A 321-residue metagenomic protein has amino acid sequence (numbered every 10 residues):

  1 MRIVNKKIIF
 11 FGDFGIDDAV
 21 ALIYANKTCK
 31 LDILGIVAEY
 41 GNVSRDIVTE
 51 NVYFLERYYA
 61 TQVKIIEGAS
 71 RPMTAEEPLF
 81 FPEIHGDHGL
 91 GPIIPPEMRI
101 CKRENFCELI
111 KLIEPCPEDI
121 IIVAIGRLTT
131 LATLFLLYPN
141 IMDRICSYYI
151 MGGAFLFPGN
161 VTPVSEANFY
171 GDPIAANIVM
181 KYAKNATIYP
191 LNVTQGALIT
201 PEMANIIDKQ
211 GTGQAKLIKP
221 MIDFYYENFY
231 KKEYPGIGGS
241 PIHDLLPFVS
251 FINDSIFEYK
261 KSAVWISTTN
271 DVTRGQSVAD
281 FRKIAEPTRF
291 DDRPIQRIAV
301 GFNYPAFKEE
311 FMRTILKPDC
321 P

Functional and structural regions predicted by a protein language model:
R2-E50, P95-G196, P201: Active-site histidine-anchored catalytic micro-motif
R2-K6, T49-P115, P294-N303, F307 (+2 more regions): Metal-dependent C-N hydrolase catalytic cores
R2-N5, Y24-I33, Y170, I174 (+1 more regions): Conformational coupling and interaction surfaces
G15-D17, T74-E77, Q214: Short acidic/polar alpha-helix capping motifs at helix-coil junctions
D18, H85-H88, T130, H243: Histidine-centered active-site/metal-ligand motif
R57-T61, S70, E114, E118 (+4 more regions): Generic secondary-structure signature for well-ordered alpha-helical cores
I65, V179, F248: A residue-level signal for conserved active-site and pocket-lining positions in enzyme catalytic cores
L79-G86, T162-E166, A204-I206: Short, surface-exposed amphipathic charged segments that create phosphate/polyanion-binding patches used for binding
